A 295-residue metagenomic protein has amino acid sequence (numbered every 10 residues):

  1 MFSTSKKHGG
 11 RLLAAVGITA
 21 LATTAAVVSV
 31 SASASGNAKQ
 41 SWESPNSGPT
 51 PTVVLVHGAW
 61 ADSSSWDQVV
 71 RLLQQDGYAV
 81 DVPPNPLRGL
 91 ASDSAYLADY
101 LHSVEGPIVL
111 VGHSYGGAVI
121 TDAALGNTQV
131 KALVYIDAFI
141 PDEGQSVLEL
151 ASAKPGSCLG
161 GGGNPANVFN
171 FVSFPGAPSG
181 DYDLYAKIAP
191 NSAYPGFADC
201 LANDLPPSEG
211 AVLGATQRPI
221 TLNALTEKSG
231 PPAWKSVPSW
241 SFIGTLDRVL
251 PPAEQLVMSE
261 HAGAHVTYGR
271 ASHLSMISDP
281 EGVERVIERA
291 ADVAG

Functional and structural regions predicted by a protein language model:
M1-A34: Secretory targeting and sorting signals
A25-S47, G295: C-terminal region of N-terminal signal peptides and the immediate post-cleavage residues of exported proteins
N46-V104: Active-site catalytic motif of lipid deacylating hydrolases and related acyltransferases
V111-G116, I120: Gly/Ala-rich beta-loop-alpha elbow adjacent to hydrolase catalytic centers
Q129, Y135-D181, T221: Flexible "cap/lid" loop of the alpha/beta hydrolase fold
L133, P238-D247: Conserved strand-to-loop "acid loop" that flanks and positions the catalytic carboxylate
T245-A271, A290: Conserved loop-alpha-helix segment in the C-terminal half of the alpha/beta-hydrolase fold that carries the catalytic
A264-G295: Catalytic active-site module of serine/aspartate enzymes centered on a nucleophile-bearing elbow/loop
